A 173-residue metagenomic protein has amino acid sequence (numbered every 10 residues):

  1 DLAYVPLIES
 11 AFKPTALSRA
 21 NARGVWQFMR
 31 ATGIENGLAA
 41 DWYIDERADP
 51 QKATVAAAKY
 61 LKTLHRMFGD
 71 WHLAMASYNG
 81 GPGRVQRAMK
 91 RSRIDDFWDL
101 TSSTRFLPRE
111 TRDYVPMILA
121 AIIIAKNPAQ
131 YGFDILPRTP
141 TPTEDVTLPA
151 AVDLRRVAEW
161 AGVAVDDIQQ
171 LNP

Functional and structural regions predicted by a protein language model:
D1-A11, V55-L64: Export/targeting segments at the very N-terminus of extracytoplasmic proteins
D1-A3, K13, D41, D166: A local structural micro-motif
D1-L7, R23, W71-A76: Alpha-helical scaffolds flanking conserved acidic
Y4-L7, L17, D45, Q170: Proline- and acidic/polar-enriched loop/turn elements at helix boundaries
E9-P14, G81-R84: A short structural micro-motif
A16-G37: Short, surface-exposed glycine/acidic/tryptophan-bearing loops
E35, A39-M67, H72-P173: Extracytoplasmic and endomembrane cell-envelope/extracellular-matrix remodeling and assembly machinery
